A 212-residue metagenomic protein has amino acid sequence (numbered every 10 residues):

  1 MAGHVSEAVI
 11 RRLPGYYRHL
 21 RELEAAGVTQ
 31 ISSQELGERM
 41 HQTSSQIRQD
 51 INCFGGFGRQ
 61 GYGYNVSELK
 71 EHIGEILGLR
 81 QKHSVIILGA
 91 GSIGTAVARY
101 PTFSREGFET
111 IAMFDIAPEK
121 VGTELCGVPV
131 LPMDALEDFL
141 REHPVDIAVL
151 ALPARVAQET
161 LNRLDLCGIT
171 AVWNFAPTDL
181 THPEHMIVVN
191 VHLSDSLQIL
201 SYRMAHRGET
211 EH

Functional and structural regions predicted by a protein language model:
M1-T29: Extreme N-terminal segment that seeds HTH/winged-HTH DNA-binding domains in transcriptional regulators
R21-E24, C126-H212: Phosphate-bearing ligand-interacting subdomains that bind or position ATP/ADP/UDP/GDP/NAD(P) or nucleotide-linked
Q30, Q34, R39-K82: HTH-adjacent hinge/linker in prokaryotic transcriptional regulators
A90: Glycine-rich Rossmann-fold phosphate-binding loop(s) that bind the pyrophosphate of adenine dinucleotide cofactors
I93: Hydrophobic/small residue at the entry helix of a nucleotide-binding pocket
R105-C126: NAD(P)-binding Rossmann-fold cofactor-contacting core
